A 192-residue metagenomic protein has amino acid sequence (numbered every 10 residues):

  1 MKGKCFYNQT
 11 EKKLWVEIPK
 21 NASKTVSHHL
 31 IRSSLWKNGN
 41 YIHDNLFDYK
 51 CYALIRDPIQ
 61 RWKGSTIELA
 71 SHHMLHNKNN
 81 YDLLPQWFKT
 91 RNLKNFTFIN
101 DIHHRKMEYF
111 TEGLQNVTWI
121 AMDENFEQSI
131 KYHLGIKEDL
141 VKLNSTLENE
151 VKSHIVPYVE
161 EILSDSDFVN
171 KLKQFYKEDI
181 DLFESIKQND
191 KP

Functional and structural regions predicted by a protein language model:
K2-Y7, W36-I55, I59-D167, K171 (+1 more regions): PAPS-dependent sulfotransferase catalytic domain
K13-I18, A53: Short, hydrophobic/glycine-enriched beta-strand segments
I18-L30, D57-Q60: Catalytic nucleophile-elbow at a beta strand-turn-alpha helix junction centered on a G-D-S/GDSL motif, marking
K24, H28, K63, Q128 (+1 more regions): Alpha-helical elements of the RecA-like P-loop NTPase motor core of helicases
L30, S65-T66, K187: Short, flexible helix/strand-to-coil boundary loops that buttress conserved ligand/catalytic motifs in alpha/beta
S33: Catalytic Zn2+-binding segment of zinc metalloproteases
L163, K171-K177, D181-E184, Q188-P192: C-terminal accessory extensions appended to soluble enzyme cores
